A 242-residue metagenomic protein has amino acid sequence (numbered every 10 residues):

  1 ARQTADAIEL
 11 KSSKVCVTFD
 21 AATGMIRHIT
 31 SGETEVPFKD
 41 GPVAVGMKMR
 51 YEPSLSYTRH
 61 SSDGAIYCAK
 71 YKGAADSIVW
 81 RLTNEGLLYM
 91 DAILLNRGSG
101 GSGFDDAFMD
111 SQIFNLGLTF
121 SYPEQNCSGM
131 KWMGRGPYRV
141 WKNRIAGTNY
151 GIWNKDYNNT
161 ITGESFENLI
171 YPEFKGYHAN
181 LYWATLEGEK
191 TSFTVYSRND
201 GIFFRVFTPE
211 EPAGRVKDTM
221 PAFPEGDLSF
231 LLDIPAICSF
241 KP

Functional and structural regions predicted by a protein language model:
R2-P242: Beta-strand/loop-rich accessory regions of lumenal/periplasmic or secreted enzymes, predominantly carbohydrate-active
